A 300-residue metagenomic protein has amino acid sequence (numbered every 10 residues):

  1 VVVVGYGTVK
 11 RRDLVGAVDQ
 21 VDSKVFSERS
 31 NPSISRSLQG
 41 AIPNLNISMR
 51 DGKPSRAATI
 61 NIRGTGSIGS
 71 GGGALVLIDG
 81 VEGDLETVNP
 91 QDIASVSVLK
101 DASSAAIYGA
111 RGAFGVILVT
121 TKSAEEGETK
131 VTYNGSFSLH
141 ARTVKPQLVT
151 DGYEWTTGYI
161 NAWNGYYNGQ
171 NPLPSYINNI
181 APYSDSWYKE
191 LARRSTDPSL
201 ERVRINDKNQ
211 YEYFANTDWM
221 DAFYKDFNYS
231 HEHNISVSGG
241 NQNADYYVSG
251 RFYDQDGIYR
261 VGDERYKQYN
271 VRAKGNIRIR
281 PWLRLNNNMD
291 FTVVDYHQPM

Functional and structural regions predicted by a protein language model:
V1-A273, I277-N286: Short, small/polar-rich motifs associated with maturation and membrane association, primarily at protein termini
M289: Cationic-aromatic interfacial patches
V294: Short edge-strand/loop segments of extracellular domains
H297-M300: Outer-membrane beta-barrel translocator/channel fold
